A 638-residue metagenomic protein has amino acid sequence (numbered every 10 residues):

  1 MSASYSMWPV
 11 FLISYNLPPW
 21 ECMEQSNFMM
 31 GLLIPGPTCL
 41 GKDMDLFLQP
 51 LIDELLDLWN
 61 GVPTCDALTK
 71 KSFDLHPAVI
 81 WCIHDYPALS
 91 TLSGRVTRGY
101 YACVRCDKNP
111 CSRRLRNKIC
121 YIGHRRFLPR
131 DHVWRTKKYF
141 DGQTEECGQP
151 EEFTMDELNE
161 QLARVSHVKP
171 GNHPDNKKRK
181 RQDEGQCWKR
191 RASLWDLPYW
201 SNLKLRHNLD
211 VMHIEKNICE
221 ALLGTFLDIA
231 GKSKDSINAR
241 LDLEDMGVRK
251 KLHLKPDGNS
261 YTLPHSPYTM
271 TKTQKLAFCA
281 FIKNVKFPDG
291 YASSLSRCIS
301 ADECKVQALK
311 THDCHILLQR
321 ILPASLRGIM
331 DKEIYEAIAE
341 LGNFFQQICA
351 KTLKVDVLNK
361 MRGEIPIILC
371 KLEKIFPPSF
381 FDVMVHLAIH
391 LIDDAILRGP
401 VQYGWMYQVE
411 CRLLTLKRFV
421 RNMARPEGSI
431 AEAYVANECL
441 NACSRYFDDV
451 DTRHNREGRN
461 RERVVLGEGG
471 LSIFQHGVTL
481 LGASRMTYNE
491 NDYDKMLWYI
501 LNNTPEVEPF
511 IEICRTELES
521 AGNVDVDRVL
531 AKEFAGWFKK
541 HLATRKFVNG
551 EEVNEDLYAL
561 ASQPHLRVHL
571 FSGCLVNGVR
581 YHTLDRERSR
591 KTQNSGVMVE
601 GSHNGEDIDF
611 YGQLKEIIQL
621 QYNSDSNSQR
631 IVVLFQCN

Functional and structural regions predicted by a protein language model:
M1-N638: A structural signal for the principal folded core domain
